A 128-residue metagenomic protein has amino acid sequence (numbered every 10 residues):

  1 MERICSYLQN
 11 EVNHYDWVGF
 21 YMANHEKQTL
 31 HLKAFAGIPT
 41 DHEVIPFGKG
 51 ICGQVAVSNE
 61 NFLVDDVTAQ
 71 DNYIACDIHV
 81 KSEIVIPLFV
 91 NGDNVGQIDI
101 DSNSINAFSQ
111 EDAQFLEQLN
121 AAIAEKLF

Functional and structural regions predicted by a protein language model:
M1-F35, P39: Intrinsically disordered, low-complexity terminal regulatory regions
V12, A75-V80: Short loop/turn motifs at secondary-structure junctions and domain boundaries
W17, V85, Q97: Short hydrophobic/aromatic beta-strand element in the GNAT-like acyltransferase core that lines or flanks the acyl-donor
A23-T29, K33-C76: Regulatory sensory and allosteric helical modules in signal-transduction proteins and certain transcription factors
S82-F89: A short, aliphatic-rich beta-strand micro-motif
F89-S102: Sensory-domain boundary capping and coupling elements
S102-F128: Juxtadomain coupling helices with adjacent low-complexity linkers
